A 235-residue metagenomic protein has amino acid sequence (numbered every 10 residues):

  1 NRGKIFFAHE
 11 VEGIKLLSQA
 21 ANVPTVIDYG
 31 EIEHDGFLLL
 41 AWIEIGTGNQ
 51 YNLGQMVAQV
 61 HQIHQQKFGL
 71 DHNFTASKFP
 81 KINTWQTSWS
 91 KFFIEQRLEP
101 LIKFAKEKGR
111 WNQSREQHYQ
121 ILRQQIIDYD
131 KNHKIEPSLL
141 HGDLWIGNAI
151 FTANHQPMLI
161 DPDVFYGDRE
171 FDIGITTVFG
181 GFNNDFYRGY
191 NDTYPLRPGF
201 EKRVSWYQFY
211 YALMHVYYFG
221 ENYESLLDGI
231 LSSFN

Functional and structural regions predicted by a protein language model:
N1-K91: ATP-binding pocket architecture of kinase catalytic cores
E31-H34, A153-H155, F209: Short strand-connecting beta-turns/loops that link adjacent beta-strands
M56-V57, I175-V178, G229: Glycine-rich, phosphate-binding/catalytic loops in enzymes
Q65-L139, T152, S233: An alpha-helical support segment within catalytic cores of ATP-dependent transferases
I82-N83, T87-I94, K103, H133-L139 (+2 more regions): Active-site Asp-x-Gly
L140, W145-I146: Canonical protein kinase catalytic loop motif
S205-L213: Hydrophobic alpha-helical segments that form the core of small-molecule binding pockets and/or dimer interfaces
H215-N235: ATP/Mg2+ or Mg2+-diphosphate-binding catalytic cores that bind nucleotide phosphates or diphosphates via glycine-rich
